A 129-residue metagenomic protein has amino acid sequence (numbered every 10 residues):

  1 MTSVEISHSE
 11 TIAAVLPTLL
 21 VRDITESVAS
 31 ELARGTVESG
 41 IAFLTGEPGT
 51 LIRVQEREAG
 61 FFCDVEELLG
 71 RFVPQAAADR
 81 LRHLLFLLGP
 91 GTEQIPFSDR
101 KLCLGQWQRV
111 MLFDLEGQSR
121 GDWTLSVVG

Functional and structural regions predicted by a protein language model:
M1-G129: Active-site histidine-anchored catalytic micro-motif
